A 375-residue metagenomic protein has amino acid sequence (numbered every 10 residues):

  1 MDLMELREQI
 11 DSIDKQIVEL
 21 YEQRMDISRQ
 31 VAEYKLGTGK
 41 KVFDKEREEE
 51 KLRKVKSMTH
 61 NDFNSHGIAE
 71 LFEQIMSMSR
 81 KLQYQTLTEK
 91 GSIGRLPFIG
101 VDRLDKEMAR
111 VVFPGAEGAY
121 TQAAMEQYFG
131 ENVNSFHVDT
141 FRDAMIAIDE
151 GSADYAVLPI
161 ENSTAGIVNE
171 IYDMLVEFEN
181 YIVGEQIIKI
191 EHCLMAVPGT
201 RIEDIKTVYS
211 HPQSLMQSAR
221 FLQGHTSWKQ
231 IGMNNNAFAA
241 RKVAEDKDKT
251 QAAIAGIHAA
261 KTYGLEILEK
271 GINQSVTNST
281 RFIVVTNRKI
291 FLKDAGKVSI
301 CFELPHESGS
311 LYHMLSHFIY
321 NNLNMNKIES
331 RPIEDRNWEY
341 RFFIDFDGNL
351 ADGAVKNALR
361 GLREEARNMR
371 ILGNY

Functional and structural regions predicted by a protein language model:
M1-Y375: Domain-level signature for soluble enzymes in the chorismate/prephenate branch of the shikimate pathway
